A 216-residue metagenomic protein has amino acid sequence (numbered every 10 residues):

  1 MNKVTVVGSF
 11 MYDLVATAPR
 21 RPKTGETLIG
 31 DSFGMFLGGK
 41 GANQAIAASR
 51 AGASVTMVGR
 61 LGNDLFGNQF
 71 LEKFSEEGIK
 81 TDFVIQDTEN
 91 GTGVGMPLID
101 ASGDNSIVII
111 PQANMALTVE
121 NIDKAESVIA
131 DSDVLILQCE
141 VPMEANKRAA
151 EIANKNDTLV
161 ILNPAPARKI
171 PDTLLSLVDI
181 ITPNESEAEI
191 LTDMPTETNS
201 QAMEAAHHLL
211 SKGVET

Functional and structural regions predicted by a protein language model:
M1-L61, L65-I79: Glycine-rich phosphate/adenosyl-contacting loop at the front of the ribokinase-like
K3, D133-V134, T216: Structural motif
Y12, I122, A188-E189: A generic structural signal for short hydrophobic patches within well-formed alpha-helices
L14-V15, V108, L191-D193: Residues that scaffold the ATP/ADP-binding catalytic core of kinase and kinase-like folds
S32, V58-N63, T81-T92, N163-A165 (+1 more regions): Beta-strand->loop->alpha-helix junctions that form or flank phosphate-binding loops in nucleotide-handling enzymes
D64, E140-M143, P164-R168: Short beta->alpha connector loops
D82-D87, P97-V134, C139: Conserved phosphate-binding/catalytic loop of the ribokinase/pfkB sugar-kinase fold
K147-A150, N154-T216: Conserved phosphate/ATP/ADP-binding segment of small-molecule kinases
